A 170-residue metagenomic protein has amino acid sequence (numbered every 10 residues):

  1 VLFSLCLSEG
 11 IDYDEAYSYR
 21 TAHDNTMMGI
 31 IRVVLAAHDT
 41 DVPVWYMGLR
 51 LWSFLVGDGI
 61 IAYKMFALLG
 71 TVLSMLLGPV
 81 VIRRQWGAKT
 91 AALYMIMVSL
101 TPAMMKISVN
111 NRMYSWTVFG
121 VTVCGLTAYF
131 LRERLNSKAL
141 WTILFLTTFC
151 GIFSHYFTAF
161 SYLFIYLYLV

Functional and structural regions predicted by a protein language model:
V1-V170: Terminal, non-globular segments
